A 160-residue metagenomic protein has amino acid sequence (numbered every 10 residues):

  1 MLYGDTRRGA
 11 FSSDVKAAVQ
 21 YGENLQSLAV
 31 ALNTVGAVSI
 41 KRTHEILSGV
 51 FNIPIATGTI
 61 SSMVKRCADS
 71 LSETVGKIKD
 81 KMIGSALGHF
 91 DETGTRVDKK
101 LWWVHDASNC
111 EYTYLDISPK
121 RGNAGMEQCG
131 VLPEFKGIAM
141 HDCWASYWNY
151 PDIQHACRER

Functional and structural regions predicted by a protein language model:
M1: Charged, often Cys/His-bearing segments associated with DNA-binding zinc-finger transcription factors
G4-R160: Catalytic center-proximal scaffold of phosphoryl-transfer enzymes
